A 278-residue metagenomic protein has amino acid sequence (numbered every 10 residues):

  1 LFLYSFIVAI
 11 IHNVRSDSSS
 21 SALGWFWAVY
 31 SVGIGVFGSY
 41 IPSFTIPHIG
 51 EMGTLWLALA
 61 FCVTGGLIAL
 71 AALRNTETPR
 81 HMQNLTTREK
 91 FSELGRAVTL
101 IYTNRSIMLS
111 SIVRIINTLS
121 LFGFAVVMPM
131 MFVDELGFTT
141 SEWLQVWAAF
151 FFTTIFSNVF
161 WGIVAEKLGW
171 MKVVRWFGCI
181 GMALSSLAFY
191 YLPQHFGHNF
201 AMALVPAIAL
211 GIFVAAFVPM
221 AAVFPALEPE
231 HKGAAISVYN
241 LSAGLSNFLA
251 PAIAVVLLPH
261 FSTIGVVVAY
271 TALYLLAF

Functional and structural regions predicted by a protein language model:
L1-V29: Cytoplasmic helix-loop-helix junction between adjacent transmembrane helices in 12-TM secondary transporters
L23-S39, S242-A250: Glycine-rich segments within core transmembrane alpha-helices of 12-TM secondary carriers
G53-A71, V267-F278: Symmetry-related core transmembrane helices of the 12-TM Major Facilitator Superfamily/SLC fold
T76-S111: Juxtamembrane intracellular "pre-TM" segments in multi-pass secondary transporters
V126-E142: Short amphipathic helix-loop junctions that connect adjacent transmembrane helices in Major Facilitator Superfamily/SLC
N158-W170, L258: Helix-to-loop junctions at the C-terminal end of transmembrane segments in multipass secondary transporters
K172-P219: C-terminal transmembrane helical hairpin of 12-TM major facilitator-type secondary transporters
H231-H260: A late C-terminal transmembrane helix in Major Facilitator Superfamily
